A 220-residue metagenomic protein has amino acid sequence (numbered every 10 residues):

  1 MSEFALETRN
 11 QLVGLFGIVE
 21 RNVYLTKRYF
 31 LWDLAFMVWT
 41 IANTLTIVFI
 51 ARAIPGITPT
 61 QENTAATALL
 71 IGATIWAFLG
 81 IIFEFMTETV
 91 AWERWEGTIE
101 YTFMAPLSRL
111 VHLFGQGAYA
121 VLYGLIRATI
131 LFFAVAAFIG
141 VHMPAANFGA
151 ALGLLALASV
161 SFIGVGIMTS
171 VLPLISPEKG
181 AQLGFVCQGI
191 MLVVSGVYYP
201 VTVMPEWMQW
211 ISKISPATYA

Functional and structural regions predicted by a protein language model:
M1-A220: Hydrophobic transmembrane alpha-helices and immediately adjacent juxtamembrane helices of multi-pass inner-membrane
